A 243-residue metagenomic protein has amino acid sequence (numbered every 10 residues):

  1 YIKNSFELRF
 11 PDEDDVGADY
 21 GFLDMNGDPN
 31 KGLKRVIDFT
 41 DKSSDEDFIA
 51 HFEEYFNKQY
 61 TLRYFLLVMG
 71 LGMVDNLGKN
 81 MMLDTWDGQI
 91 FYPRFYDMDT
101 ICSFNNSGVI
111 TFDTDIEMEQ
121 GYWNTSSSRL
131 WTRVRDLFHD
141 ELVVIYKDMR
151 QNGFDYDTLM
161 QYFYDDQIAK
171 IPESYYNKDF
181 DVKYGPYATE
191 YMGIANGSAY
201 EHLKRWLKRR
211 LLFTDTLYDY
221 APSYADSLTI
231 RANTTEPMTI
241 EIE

Functional and structural regions predicted by a protein language model:
Y1-D15: Conserved ATP-binding subdomain of kinase catalytic cores across diverse folds
G21-G78, M82-T235: Middle-to-C-terminal accessory/interaction subdomains
T235-I242: Short, ordered, surface-exposed loop/turn motifs in non-cytosolic proteins
